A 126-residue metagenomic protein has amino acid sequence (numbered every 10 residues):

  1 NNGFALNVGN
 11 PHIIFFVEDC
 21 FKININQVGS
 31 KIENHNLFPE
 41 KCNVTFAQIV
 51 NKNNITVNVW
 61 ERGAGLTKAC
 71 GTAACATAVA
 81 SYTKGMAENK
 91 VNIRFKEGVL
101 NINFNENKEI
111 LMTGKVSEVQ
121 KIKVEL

Functional and structural regions predicted by a protein language model:
N1-T67, A76-L126: Active-site proximal loop and beta-alpha junction motif in alpha/beta enzyme cores
C70: Short cysteine clusters
A73: Conserved glycine-rich SAM-binding loop
